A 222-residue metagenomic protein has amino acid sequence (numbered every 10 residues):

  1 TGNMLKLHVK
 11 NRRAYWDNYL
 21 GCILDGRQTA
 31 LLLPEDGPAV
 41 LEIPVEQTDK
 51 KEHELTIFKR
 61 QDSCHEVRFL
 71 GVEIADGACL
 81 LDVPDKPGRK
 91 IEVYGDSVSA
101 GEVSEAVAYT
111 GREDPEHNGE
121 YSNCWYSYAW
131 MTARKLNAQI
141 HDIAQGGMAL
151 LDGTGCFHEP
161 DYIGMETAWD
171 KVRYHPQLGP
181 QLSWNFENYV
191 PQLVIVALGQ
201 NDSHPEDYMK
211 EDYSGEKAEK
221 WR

Functional and structural regions predicted by a protein language model:
T1-C124: N-terminal secretory targeting modules
S63, D114-E219: Conserved SGNH/GDSL esterase-like catalytic core that processes O-acyl groups on lipids and polysaccharides
